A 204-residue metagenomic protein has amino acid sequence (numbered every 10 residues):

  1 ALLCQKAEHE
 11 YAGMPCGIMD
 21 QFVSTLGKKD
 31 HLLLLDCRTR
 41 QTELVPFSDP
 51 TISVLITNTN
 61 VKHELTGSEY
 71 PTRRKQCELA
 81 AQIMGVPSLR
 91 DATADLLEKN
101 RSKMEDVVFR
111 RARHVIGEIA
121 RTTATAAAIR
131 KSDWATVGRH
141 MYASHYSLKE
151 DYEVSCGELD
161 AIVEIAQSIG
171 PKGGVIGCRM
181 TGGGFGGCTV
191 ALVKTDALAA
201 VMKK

Functional and structural regions predicted by a protein language model:
A1-L55: Fold-level recognition of mixed alpha/beta catalytic cores in primary-metabolism enzymes, strongest
C16-S24, R179-C188: Conserved phosphate/anionic-ligand binding catalytic regions in large, soluble enzymes, centered on
H31-G177, L192-K204: C-terminal nucleotide
